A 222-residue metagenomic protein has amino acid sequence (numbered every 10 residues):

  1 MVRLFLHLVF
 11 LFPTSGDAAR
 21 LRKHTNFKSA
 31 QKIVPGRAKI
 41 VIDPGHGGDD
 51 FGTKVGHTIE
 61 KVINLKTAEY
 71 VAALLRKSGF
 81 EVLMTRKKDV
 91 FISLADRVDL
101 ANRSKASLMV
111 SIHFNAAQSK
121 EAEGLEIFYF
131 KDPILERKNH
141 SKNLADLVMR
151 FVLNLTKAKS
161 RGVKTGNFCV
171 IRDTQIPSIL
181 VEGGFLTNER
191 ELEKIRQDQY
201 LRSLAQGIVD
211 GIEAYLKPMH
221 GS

Functional and structural regions predicted by a protein language model:
M1-S222: Catalytic-site microenvironment of enzymes that process N-acetyl-hexosamine-containing cell-wall polysaccharides
